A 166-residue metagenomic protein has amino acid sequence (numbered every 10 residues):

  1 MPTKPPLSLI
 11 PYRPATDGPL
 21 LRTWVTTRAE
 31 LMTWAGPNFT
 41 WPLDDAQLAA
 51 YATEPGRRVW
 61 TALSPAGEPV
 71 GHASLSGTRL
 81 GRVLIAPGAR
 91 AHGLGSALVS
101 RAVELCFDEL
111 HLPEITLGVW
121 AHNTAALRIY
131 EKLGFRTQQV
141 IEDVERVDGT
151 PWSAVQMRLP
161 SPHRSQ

Functional and structural regions predicted by a protein language model:
M1-K4, S165-Q166: Actinobacteria-biased recognition of intrinsically disordered, low-complexity terminal regions
P11-R90, S96-L105, E109-L110, D143 (+1 more regions): Acetyl-CoA-dependent GNAT
S96-A97, H122-Q139: Conserved active-site alpha-helix within GNAT-family acetyltransferase domains
D108-G118: Conserved GNAT acetyl-CoA-binding A-motif
L117-L127, V144-D148: Conserved beta-strand-loop-alpha-helix junction that forms the acyl-donor binding cleft
T150-Q166: Terminal substrate-recognition subdomain of acyl/acetyltransferases
